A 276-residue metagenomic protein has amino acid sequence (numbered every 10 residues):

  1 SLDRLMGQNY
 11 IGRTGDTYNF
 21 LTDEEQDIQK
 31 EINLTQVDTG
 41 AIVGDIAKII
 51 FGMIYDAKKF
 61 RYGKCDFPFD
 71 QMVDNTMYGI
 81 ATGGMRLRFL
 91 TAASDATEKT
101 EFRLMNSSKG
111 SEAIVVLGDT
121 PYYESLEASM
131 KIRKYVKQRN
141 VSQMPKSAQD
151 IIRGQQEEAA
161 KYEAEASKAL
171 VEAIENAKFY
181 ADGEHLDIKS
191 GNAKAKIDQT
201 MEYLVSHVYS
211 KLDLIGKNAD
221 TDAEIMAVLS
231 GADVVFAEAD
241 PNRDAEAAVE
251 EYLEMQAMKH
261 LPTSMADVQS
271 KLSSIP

Functional and structural regions predicted by a protein language model:
S1-P276: Extended alpha-helical interface modules used as scaffolds for assembling large macromolecular complexes
